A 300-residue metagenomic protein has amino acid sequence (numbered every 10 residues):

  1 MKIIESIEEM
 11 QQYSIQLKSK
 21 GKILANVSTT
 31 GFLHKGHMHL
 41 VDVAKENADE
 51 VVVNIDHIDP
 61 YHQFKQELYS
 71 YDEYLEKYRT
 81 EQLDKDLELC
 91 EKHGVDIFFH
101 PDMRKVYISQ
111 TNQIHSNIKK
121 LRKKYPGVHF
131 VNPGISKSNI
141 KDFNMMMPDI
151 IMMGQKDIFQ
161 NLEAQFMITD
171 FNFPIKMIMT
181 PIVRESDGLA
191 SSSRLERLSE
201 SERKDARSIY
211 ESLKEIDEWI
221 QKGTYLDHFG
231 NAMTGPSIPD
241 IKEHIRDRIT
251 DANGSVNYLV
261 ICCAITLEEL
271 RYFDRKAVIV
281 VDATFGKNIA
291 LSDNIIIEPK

Functional and structural regions predicted by a protein language model:
M1-G254, C262-T266, N288, I295-E298: Nucleotidyltransferase catalytic core that binds NTPs
S138, N257-I261, K276-T284: Active-site helical microenvironments for divalent-metal-assisted chemistry
D240, R271-D274: Structural preference for alpha-helix termini/caps and helix-kink/transition segments
A252, F273-K276: A structural signal for short secondary-structure junctions
Y272, V280-K287, I295-I297: Short beta-strand elements
